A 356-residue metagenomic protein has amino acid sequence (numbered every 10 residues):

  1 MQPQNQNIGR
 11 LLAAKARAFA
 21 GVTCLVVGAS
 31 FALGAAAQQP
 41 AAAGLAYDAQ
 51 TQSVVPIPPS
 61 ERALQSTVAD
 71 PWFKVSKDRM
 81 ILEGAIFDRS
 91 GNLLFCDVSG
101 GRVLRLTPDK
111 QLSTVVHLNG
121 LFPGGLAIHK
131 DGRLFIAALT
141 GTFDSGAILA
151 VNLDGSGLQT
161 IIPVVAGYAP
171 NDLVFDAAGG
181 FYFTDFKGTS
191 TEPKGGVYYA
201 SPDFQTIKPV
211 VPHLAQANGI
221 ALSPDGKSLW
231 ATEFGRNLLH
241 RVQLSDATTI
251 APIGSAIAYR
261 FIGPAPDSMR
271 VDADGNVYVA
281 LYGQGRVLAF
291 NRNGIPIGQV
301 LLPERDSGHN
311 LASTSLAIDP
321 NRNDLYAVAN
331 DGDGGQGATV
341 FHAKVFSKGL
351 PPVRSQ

Functional and structural regions predicted by a protein language model:
Q38-L64, V345-Q356: Sequence/structural signature of beta-propeller modules and their immediately flanking N-terminal secretory/stalk
Q52-R79, S255: A short helix->beta-strand "capping" segment at the edge of beta-propeller domains
A69-V75, Q111-H117, G157-P163, T206-V211 (+2 more regions): A short beta-strand motif characteristic of beta-propeller blades
V75-S90, N119-G146, V164-F181, G188-T189 (+4 more regions): Beta-rich, blade/repeat-based domains predominating in secreted/periplasmic proteins but also intracellular
V98-S99, T140-G146, G188-K194, F234-R236 (+2 more regions): Short, solvent-exposed loop/turn segments at conserved positions within beta-propeller repeat blades
R102-L104, A147-L149, G196-Y198, L238-H240 (+2 more regions): A short loop-to-beta-strand structural motif that recurs across blades of beta-propeller domains
V242-I250, K344-L350: Short loop/turn segments immediately following beta-strands, especially the blade-tip and inter-blade linker loops
A317-Q356: Blade-level signature of beta-propeller repeat domains, shared across WD40, Kelch, NHL, RCC1 and BNR/Asp-box propellers
